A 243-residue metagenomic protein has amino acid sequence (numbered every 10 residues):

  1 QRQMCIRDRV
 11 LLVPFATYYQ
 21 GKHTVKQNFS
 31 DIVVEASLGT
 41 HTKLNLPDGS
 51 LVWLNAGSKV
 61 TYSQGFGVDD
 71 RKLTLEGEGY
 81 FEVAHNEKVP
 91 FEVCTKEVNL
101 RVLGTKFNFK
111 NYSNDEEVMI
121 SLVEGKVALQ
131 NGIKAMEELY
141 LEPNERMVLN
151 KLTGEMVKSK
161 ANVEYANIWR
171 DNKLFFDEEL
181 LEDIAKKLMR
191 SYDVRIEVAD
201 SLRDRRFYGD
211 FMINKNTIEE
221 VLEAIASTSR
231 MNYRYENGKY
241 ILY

Functional and structural regions predicted by a protein language model:
Q3, R7-Y243: A residue-level detector for the "anchor" residue at the start of short, highly conserved motifs
